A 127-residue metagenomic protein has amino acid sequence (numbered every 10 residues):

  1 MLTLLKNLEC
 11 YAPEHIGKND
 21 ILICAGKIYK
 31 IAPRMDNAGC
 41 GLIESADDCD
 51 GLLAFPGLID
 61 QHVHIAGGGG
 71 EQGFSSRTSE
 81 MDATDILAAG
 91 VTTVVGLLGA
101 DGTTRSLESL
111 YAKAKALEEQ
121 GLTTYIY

Functional and structural regions predicted by a protein language model:
M1-T3, C10-F55: Histidine-rich, glycine-flanked metal-binding segment
L8-Y11, D82: Short secondary-structure capping/turn segments at boundaries of alpha-helices and beta-strands
Y11, L110-E118: A short, hydrophobic/aromatic-rich structural module that often spans a beta strand with its adjoining loop
I23-Y29, R77-E80, K113-A116: Short, low-complexity, polar/charged sequence segments that are solvent-exposed and flexible
C49-A112: Metal-associated gating/positioning segment near the N- to mid-region
A116-Y127: Metal-coordinating catalytic core of metallo-dependent amide/deamination hydrolases
